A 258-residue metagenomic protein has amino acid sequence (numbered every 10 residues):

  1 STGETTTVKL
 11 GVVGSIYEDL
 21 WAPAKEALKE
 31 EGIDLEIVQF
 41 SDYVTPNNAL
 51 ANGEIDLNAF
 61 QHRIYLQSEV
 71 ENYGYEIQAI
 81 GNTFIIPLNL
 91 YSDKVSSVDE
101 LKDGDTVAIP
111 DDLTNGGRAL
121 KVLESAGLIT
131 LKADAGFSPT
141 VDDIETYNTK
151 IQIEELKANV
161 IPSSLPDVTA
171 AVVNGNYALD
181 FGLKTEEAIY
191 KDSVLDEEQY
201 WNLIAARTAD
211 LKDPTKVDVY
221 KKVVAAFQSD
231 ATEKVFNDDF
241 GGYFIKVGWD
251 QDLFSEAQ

Functional and structural regions predicted by a protein language model:
S1-T7, L253-Q258: Short, low-complexity disordered leader/linker segments with a strong preference for bacterial N-terminal type II
G3-S15, I33-Q39, T106-V107: Short, well-ordered beta-strand elements
G14-E36, T232: Short, polar/charged alpha-helical segment
I37-N48, A135-S163: Short helix-initiation/N-cap motifs at beta->coil->alpha
S68-I80, K94-V95, D167, V172 (+1 more regions): Ligand-binding "clamshell"
I80-I129: A conserved helix-loop-strand patch within extracytoplasmic ligand-binding domains of the periplasmic binding
P87-V98, Y200-D218: A bilobed periplasmic-binding-protein/Venus flytrap-type ligand-binding module shared by bacterial periplasmic
G117-E124, A225-G248: Periplasmic-binding protein-like
